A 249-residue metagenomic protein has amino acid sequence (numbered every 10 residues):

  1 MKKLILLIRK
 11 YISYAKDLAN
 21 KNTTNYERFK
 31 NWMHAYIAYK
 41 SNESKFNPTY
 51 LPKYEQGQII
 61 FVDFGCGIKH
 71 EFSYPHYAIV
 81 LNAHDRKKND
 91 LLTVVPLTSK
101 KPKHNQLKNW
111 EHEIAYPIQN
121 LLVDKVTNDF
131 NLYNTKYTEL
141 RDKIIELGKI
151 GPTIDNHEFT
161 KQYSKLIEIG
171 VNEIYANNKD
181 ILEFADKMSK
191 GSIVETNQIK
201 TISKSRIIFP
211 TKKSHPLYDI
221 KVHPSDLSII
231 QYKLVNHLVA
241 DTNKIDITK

Functional and structural regions predicted by a protein language model:
M1-H34, E43-S44, P52-E55, N105-K249: C-terminal terminal-subdomain/extension
P48-K53, K69, A83, A185: Short, surface-exposed secondary-structure edge patches
G57-I59: Loop/turn positions that initiate beta-strands
F64-G65: Short, surface-exposed secondary-structure boundary micro-motifs
S73-H84: Short beta-strand-centered aromatic/proline hotspots
H76, N89-V95: Short aromatic-glycine-enriched beta-strand elements
V80-N82, P96, Q198: A residue-level detector for short acidic-glycine micro-motifs
A83-N89, K100-K101, T201: Short, conserved beta-turn/loop elements at beta-strand boundaries and strand-helix junctions
